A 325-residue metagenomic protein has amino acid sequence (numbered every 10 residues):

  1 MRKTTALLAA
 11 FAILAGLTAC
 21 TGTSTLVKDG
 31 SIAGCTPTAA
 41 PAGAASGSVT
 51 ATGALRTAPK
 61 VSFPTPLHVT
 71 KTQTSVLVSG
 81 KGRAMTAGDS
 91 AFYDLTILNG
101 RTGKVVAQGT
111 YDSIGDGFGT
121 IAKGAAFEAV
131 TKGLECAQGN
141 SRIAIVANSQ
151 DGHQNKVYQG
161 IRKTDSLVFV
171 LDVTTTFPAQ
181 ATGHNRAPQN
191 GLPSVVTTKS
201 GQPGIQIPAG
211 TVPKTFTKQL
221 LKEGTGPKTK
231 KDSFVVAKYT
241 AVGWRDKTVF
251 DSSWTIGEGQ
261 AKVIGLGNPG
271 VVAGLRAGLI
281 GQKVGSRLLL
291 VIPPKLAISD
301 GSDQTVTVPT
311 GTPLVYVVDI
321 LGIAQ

Functional and structural regions predicted by a protein language model:
R2-Q325: Cross-family detector of peptidyl-prolyl cis-trans isomerase
